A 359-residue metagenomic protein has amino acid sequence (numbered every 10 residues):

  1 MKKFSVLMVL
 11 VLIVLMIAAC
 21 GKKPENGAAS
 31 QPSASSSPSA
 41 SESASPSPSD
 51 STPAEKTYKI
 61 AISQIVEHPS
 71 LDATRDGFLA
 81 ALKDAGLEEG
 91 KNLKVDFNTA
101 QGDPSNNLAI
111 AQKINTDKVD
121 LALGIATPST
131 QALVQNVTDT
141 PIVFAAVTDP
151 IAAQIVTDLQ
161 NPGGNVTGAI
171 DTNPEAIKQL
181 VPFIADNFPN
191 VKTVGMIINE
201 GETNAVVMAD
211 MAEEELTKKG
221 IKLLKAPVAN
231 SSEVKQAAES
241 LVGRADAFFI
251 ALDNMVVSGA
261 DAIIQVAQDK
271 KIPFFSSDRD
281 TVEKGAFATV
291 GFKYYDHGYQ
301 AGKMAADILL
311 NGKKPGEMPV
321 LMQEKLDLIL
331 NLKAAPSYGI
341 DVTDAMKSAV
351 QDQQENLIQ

Functional and structural regions predicted by a protein language model:
M1-A18: Sec-dependent bacterial lipoprotein signal peptides
V6, A18-S51: Bacterial lipoprotein signal-peptidase II cleavage site
P53-L79, A85, D96-S105, G201-T203 (+2 more regions): Extracytoplasmic "Venus flytrap"
I60, F78, T167-L216, M318-A334: An alpha-beta-alpha
K94-T116, P227-L241: Structural motif
Q101-T157, D253-Q268, I272: Beta-alpha junction/loop-to-helix N-cap segments that form part of ligand/metal-binding clefts
P150-V191, K293-K313: Hydrophobic alpha-helical segments within soluble ligand-binding/sensing domains
D307-Q359: Hinge/cleft segment of the Venus flytrap/periplasmic-binding protein
